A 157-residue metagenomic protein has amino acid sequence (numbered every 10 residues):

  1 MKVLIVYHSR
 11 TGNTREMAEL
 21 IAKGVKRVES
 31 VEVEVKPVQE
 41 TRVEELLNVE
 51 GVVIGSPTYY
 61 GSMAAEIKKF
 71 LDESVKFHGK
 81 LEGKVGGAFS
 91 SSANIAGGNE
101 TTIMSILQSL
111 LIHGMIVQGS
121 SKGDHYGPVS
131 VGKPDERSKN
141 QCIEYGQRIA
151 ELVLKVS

Functional and structural regions predicted by a protein language model:
V3, N13-E16, L20-S157: FMN-binding flavodoxin-like domain, especially the glycine-rich phosphate-binding loop
H8-G12: Short polar catalytic/cofactor-binding loops
